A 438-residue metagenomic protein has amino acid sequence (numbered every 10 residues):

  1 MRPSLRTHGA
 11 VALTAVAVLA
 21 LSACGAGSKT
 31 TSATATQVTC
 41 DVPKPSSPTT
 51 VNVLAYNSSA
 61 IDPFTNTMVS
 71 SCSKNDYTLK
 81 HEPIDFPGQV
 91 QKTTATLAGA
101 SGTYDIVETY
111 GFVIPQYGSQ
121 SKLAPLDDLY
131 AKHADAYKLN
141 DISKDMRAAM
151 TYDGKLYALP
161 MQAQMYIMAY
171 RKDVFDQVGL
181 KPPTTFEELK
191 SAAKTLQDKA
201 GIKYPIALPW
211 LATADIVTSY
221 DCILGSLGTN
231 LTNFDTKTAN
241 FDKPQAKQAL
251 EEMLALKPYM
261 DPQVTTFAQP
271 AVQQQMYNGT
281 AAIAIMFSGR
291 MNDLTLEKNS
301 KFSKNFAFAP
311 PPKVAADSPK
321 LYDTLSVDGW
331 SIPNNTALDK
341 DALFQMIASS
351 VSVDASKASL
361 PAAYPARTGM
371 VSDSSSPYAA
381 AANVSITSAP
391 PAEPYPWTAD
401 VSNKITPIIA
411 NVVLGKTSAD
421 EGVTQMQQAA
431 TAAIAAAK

Functional and structural regions predicted by a protein language model:
R2-L21, G25-Q116, Y137, T265 (+3 more regions): Conserved N-terminal structural module of periplasmic/extracytoplasmic solute-binding proteins
T39-P43, G111-M165, A307-A309: Hinge/lid segment of periplasmic solute-binding proteins
K44, D127-I142, W210, L227-Q248 (+5 more regions): Short, solvent-exposed loop/beta-turn-alpha elements that line the ligand-binding surface or hinge of extracytoplasmic
A95-T96, T103-D105, D135-D173, Y204 (+2 more regions): A structural signal for short loop-to-beta-strand junctions that line the ligand-binding cleft of periplasmic/secreted
Y152-M161, Y166, K190-A239, Q245 (+1 more regions): Extracytoplasmic/periplasmic solute-binding protein
A193, T236-T265: Glycine-centered hinge/linker elements that transmit conformational signals in sensory and ligand-binding systems
E251, P258-D261, E297-A362: Extracytoplasmic/periplasmic substrate-recognition and gating elements
A309-P311, A358-P407, A435-A437: Long, aromatic- and glycine/proline-rich binding clefts that accommodate carbohydrate-like moieties
